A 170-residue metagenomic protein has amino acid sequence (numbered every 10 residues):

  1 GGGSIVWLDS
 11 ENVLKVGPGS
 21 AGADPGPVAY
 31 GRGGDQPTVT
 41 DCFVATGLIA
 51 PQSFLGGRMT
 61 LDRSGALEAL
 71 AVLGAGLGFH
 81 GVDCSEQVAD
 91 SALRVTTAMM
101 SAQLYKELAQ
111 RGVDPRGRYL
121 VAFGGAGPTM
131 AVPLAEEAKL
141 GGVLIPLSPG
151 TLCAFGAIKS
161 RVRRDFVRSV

Functional and structural regions predicted by a protein language model:
G1-V170: N-terminally biased helix-coil "hinge/interface" segments that flank
